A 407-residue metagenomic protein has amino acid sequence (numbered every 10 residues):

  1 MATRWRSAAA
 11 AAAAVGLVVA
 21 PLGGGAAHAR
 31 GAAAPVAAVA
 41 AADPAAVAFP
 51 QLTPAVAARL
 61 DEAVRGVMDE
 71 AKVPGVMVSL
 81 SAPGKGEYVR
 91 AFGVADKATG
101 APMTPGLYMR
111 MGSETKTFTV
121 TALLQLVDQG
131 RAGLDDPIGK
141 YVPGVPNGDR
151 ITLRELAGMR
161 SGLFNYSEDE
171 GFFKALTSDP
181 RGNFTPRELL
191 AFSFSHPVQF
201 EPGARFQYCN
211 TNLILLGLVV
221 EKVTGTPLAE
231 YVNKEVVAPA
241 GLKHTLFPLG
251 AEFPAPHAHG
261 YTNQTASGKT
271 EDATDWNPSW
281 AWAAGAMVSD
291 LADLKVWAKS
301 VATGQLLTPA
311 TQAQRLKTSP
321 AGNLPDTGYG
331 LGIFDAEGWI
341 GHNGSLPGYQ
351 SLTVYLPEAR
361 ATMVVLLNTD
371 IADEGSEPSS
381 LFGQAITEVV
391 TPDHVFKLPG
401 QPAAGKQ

Functional and structural regions predicted by a protein language model:
A2-G31: Secretory targeting and sorting signals
G24-R90, T224-T226, E230-K234, A238 (+1 more regions): Catalytic loop of the DD-peptidase/beta-lactamase superfamily, centered on the K-T-G motif and neighboring
P50, P105-Y108, F173-D179: Short glycine-enriched, charge-decorated loop/helix-capping segments at active-site entrances that position
E62, V120-T121, D136, I214 (+1 more regions): A generic alpha-helix surface/boundary motif
G66, E87-V89, A101, V120 (+1 more regions): Short, solvent-exposed loop/turn elements at domain surfaces
E70-M77, A98-L156, F200-C209, W282-G285 (+1 more regions): Short active-site loop at a secondary-structure junction that contains or immediately precedes the catalytic residue(s)
F92-D96, D149-P347: Short, surface-exposed loop or secondary-structure junction motifs that flank catalytic or metal-binding residues
